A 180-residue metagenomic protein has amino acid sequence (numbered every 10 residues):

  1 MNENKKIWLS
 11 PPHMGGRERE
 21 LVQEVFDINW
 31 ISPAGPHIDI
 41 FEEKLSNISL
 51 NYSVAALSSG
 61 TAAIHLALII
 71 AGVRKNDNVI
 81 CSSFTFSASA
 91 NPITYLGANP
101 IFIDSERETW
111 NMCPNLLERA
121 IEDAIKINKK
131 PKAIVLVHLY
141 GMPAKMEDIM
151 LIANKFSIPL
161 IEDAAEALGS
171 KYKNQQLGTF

Functional and structural regions predicted by a protein language model:
M1-I31: N-terminal "arm"/small-domain region of PLP-dependent enzymes with the aminotransferase-like
A34-N78, P92-T94, F102-D104, K126 (+1 more regions): Phosphate-binding glycine-rich loop
A56, C81, A133-L136: A short beta-strand submotif of the Rossmann-like class I SAM-dependent methyltransferase core that lines
I69-I70, N91, R119, L151: Short, well-ordered alpha-helices that flank and scaffold nucleotide-derived cofactor binding pockets
C81, F102, L160-E162: Hydrophobic residues in well-ordered beta-strands that form the structural core
T85-A90: Conserved coil-to-alpha-helix start sites within the AMP-binding
G97: Structured binding elements
E108-T179: Active-site phosphate-binding strand-loop segment of PLP-dependent enzymes
